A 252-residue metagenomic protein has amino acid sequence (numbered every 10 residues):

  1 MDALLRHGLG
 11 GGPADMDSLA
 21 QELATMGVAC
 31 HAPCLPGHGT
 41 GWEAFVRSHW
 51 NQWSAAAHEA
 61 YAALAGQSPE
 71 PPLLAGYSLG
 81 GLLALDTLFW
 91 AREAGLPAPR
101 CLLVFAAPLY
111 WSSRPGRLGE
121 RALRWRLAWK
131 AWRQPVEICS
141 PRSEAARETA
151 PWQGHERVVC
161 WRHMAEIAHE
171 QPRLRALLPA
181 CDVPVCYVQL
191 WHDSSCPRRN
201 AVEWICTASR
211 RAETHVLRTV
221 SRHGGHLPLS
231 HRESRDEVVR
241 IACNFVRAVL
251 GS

Functional and structural regions predicted by a protein language model:
M1-G41: Short, surface-exposed "cap/lid" segments of acyl-processing enzymes
G41-S68: Catalytic nucleophile-loop/oxyanion-hole region of alpha/beta-hydrolase and closely related hydrolase-like folds
G76-G80, A84: Gly/Ala-rich beta-loop-alpha elbow adjacent to hydrolase catalytic centers
L102-R114: Active-site nucleophile loop of the alpha/beta-hydrolase fold
C160-L177: Active-site nucleophile elbow and catalytic-triad environment of alpha/beta-hydrolase enzymes
C181, Y187-Q189, D193: Short beta-strand/loop motif that positions the catalytic acidic residue of the alpha/beta-hydrolase fold
S194-N200: Conserved alpha/beta-hydrolase "acid-adjacent" motif
V220-E237: Catalytic histidine-centered segment of alpha/beta-hydrolase-like enzymes
